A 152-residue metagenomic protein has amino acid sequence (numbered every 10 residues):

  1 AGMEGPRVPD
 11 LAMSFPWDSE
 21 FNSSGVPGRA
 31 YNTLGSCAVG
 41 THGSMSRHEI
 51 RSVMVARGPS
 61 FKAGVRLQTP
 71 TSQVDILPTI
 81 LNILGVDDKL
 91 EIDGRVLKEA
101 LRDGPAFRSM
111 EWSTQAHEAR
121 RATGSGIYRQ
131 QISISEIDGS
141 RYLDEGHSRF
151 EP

Functional and structural regions predicted by a protein language model:
A1, T33-A38, L81, E111 (+2 more regions): Short amphipathic alpha-helical surface micro-motifs
A1-T79: Active-site neighborhoods of enzymes that stabilize oxyanions during catalysis
E20-S23, I50, L77, R95 (+2 more regions): Solvent-exposed soluble domains appended to multi-pass membrane proteins
F21-S24, S36-V39, L90, R120-A122 (+2 more regions): Compositionally biased, low-complexity repeat tracts
Y31, A38, G43-S46, L67 (+5 more regions): Polar low-complexity intrinsically disordered regions enriched in Ser/Thr and small residues
I50, I76, I80-I83, I92 (+2 more regions): Weak global preference for isoleucine
Q68-K98, R102: Non-catalytic, well-ordered alpha-helical segments in soluble enzyme domains
D103-P152: Acidic, Ser/Thr-rich low-complexity intrinsically disordered segments
